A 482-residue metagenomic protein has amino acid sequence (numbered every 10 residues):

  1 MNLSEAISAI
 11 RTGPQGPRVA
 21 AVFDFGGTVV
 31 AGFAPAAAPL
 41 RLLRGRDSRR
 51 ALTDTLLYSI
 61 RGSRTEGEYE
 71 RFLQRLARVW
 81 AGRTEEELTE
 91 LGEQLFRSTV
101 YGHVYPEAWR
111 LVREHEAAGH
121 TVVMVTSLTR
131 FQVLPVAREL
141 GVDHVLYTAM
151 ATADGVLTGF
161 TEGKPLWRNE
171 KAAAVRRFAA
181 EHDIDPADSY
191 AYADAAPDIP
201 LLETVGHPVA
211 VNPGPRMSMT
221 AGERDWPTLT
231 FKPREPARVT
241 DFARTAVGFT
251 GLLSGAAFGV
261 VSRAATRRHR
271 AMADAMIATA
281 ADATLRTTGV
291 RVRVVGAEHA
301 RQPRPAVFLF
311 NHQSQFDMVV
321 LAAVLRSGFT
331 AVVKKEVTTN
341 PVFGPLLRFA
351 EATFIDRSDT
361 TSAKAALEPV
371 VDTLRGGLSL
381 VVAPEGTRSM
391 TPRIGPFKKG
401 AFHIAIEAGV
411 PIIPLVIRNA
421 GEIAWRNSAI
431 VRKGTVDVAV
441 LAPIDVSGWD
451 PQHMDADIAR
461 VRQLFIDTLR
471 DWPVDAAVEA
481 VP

Functional and structural regions predicted by a protein language model:
M1-T12, P17-A20, E90, R97-F258 (+2 more regions): C-terminal cap/substrate-recognition subdomain and adjoining C-terminal extension of metal-dependent phosphatase-like
A6-R64: Active-site neighborhood of HAD-like aspartate-dependent phosphohydrolases
I7, R11-T12, A264-N311, Q315-F316 (+2 more regions): N-terminal signal-anchor transmembrane helix
L42-R71, R238-V294, P345-F349: A transmembrane-helix-recognition feature enriched in membrane-embedded lipid enzymes and envelope glyco-/phospholipid
F72-P106, A283-R286: Metal-dependent phosphoesterase signature
R83-T84, G163, H269-A297, R326-R375: Membrane-interfacial amphipathic helices and adjacent loop/beta segments that form the lipid-substrate binding surface
V136-G141, Y147-A153, G259, A264 (+2 more regions): Catalytic core of membrane glycerolipid acyltransferases/transacylases, capturing the structured, soluble-facing
M272, K364-P482: Non-catalytic C-terminal accessory region of glycerolipid acyltransferases and related lyso-lipid remodeling enzymes
